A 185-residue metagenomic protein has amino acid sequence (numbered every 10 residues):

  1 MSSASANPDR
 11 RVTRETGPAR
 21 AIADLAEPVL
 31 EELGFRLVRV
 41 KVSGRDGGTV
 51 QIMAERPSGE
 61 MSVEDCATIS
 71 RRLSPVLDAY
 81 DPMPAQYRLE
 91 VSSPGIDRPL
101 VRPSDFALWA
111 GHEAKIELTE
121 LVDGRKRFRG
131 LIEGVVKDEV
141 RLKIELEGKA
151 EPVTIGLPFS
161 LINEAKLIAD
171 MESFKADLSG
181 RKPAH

Functional and structural regions predicted by a protein language model:
M1-H185: Short Lys/Arg-rich amphipathic alpha-helical segments
